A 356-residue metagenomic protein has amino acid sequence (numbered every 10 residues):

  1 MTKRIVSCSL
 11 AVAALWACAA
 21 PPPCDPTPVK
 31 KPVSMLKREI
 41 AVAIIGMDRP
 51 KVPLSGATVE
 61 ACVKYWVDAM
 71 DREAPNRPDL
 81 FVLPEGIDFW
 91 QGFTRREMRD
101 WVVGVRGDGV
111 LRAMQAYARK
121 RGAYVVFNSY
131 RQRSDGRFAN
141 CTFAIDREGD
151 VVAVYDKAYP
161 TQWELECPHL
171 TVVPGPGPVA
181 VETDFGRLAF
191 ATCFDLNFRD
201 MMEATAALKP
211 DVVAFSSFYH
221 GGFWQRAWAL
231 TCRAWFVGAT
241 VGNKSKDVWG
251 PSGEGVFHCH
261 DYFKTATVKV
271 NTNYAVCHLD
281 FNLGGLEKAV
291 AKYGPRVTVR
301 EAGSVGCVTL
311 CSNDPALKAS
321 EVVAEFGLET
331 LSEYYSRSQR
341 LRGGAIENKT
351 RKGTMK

Functional and structural regions predicted by a protein language model:
K3-S9: Sec-dependent signal peptide recognition, specifically the positively charged N-region followed immediately by
A11-M35: Bacterial Sec-dependent signal peptides at the C-terminal "C-region" and cleavage site
K31-A43, A180-A189: Beta-strand-turn-beta hairpins that frame and shape the catalytic cleft of phosphate-ester-processing enzymes
D48-A61, W163-H169: Acidic/histidine-rich helix-loop elements that form or flank divalent-metal/phosphate-binding sites at the catalytic
A57-E148, Y219-H220, W224-W235: Cys-nucleophile CN-hydrolase/nitrilase-fold catalytic domain and related Cys-dependent amidase chemistry that acts on
G104-V126, L196-S312, L317: CN hydrolase (nitrilase-like) catalytic-core segments centered on the catalytic cysteine and neighboring Lys/Glu
R133-L208, F223-W224, T231: Active-site catalytic loop in hydrolytic enzyme cores
G294-K356: C-terminal functional modules
